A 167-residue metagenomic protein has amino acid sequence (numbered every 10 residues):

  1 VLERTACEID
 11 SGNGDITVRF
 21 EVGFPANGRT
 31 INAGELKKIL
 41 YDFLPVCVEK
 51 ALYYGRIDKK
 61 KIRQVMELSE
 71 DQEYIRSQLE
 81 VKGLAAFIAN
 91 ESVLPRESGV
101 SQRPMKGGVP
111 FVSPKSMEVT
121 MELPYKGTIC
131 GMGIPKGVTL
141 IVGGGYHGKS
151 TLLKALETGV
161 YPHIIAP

Functional and structural regions predicted by a protein language model:
V1-G83, L94: N-terminal accessory targeting/assembly segments
R19-F20, A86-F87, L140: Short hydrophobic-aromatic micro-motifs
V22-F24, I88-E91, K136: Flexible glycine-/small-residue-rich
G28-I31, P95-S98, V142-G144, K149-T151 (+1 more regions): Short helix/loop capping segments that flank catalytic or ligand/cofactor-binding pockets
F43, C47, L152-G159: Alpha-helical scaffold elements adjacent to nucleotide-binding pockets in ATP/GTP-utilizing enzyme cores
P95-C130: N-terminal pre-Walker A segment at the start of P-loop NTPase domains
I129-E157: Glycine-rich phosphate-binding P-loop
T158-P167: Post-Walker A helix-loop "phosphate-sensing" segment adjacent to the P-loop in P-loop NTPases
